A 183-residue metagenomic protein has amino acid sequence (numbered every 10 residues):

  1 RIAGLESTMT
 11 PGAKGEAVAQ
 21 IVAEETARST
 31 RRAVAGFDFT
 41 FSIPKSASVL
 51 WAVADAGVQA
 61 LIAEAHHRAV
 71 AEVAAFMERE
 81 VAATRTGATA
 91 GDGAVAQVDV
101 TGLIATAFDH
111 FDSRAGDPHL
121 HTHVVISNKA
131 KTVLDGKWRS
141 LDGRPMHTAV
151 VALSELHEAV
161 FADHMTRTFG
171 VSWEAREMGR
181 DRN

Functional and structural regions predicted by a protein language model:
R1-N183: Intrinsically disordered, flexible peripheral segments
